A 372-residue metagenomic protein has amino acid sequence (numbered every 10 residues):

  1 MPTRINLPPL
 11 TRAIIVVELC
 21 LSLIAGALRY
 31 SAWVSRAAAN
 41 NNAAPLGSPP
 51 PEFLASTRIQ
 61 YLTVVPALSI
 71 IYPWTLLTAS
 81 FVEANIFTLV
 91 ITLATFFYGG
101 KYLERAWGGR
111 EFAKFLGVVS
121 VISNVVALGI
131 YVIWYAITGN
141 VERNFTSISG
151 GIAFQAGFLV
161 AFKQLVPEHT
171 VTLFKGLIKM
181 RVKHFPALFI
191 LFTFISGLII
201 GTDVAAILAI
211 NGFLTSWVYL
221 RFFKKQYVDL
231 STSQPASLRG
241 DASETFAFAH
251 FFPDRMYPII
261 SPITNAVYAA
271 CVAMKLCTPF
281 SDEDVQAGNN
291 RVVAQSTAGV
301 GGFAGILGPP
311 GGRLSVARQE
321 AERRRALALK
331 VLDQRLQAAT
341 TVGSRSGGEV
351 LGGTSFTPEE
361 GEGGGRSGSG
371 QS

Functional and structural regions predicted by a protein language model:
M1-L10, T95-V118, E142, L165-H184: Helix-loop boundary elements of multi-pass alpha-helical membrane proteins
T3-V16, I70-T78, K175-S196: Aromatic-enriched alpha-helical transmembrane segments of multi-pass intramembrane proteins
I14-Y135: N-terminal TM1-TM2 helical hairpin plus the immediately adjacent luminal interfacial "cap"
L19, Y72, L76, Y98 (+8 more regions): Acidic, Ser/Thr-rich intrinsically disordered and amphipathic helical segments
A27, S31-V34, Y61-T63, L128-R255: Transmembrane helical hairpin unit
G212-S372: Cytosolic, positively charged, low-complexity intrinsically disordered regions immediately flanking transmembrane
